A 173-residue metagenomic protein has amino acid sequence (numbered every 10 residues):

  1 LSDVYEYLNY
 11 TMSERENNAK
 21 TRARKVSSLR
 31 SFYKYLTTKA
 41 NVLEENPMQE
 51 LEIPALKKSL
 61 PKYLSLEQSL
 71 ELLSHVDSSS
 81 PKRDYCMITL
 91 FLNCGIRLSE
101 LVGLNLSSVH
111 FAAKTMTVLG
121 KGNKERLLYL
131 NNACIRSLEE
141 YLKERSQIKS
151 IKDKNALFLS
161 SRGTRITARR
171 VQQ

Functional and structural regions predicted by a protein language model:
L1-Q173: Conserved catalytic core of the tyrosine transesterase superfamily
